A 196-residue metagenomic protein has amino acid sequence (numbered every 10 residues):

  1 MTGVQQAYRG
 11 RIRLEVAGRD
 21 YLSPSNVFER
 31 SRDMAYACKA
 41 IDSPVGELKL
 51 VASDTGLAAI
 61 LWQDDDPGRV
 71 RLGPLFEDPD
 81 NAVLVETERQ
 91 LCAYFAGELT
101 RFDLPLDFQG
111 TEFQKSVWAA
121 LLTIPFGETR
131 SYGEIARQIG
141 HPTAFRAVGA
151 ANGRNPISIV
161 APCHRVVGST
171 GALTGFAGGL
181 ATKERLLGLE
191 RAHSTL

Functional and structural regions predicted by a protein language model:
M1-D33, T174: N-terminal amphipathic/basic-hydrophobic helices that include classical n-h-c signal peptides and signal-anchor
Y21-P142, L189-L196: Basic nucleic-acid-binding alpha-helical/helix-turn surface characteristic of O6-alkylguanine DNA
R146-N155: Regulatory, non-catalytic segments
P156, V160: Major-groove DNA-recognition helix of helix-turn-helix-type DNA-binding domains
C163: Short cysteine clusters
S169-L196: …primarily DNA-binding HTH/wHTH and HhH modules…
